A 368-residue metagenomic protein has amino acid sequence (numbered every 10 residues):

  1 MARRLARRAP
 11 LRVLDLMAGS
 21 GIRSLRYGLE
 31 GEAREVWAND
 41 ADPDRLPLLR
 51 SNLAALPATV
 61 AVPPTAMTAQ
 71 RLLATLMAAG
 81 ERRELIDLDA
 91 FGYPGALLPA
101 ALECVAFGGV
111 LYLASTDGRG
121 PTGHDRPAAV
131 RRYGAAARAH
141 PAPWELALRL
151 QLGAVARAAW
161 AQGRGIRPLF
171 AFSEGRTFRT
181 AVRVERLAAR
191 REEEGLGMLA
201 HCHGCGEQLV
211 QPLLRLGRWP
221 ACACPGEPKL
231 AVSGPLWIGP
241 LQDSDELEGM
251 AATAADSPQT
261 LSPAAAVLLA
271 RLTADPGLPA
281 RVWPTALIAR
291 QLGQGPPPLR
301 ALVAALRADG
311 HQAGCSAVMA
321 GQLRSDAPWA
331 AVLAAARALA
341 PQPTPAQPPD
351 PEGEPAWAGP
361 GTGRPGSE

Functional and structural regions predicted by a protein language model:
M1-E368: SAM-dependent transferase fold signal centered on methyltransferase-like domains, encompassing both Class I
